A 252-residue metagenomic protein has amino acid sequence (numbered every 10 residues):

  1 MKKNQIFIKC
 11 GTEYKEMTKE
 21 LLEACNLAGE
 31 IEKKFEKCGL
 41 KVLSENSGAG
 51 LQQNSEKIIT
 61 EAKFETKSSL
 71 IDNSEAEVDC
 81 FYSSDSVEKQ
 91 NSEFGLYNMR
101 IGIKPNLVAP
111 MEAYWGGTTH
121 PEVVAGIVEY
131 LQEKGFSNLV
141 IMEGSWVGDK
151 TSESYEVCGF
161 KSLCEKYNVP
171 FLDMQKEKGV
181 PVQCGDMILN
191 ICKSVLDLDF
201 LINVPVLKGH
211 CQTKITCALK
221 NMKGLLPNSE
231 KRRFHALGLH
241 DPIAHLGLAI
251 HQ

Functional and structural regions predicted by a protein language model:
M1-Q252: N-terminal and secondary-structure boundary signal
